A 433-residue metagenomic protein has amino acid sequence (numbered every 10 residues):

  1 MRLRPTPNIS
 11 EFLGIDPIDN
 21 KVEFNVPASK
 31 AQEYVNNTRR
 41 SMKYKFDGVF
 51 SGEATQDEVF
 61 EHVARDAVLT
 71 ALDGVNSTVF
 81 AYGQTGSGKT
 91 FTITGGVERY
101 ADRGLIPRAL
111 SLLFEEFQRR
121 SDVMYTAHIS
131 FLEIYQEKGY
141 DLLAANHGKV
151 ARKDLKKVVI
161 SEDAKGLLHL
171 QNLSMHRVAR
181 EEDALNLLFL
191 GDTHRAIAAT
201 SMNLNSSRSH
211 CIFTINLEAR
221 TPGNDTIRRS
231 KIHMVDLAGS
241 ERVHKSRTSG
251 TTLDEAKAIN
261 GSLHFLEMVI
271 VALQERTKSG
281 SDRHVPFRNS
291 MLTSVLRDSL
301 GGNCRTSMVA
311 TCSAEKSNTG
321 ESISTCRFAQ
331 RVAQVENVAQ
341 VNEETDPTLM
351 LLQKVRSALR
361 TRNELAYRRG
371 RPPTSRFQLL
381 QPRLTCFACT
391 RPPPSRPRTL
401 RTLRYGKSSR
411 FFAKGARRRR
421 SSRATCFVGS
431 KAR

Functional and structural regions predicted by a protein language model:
M1-Q84, T94-C304, T311-S313, N342-E344 (+2 more regions): P-loop NTPase "switch/coupling" elements that transmit nucleotide state to mechanical/effector output
K21-N25, K30-S41, K165-L168, D183 (+2 more regions): Alpha-helical coiled-coil stalk/tail regions that mediate dimerization/assembly and cargo/adaptor binding
K89: Conserved lysine of the Walker
